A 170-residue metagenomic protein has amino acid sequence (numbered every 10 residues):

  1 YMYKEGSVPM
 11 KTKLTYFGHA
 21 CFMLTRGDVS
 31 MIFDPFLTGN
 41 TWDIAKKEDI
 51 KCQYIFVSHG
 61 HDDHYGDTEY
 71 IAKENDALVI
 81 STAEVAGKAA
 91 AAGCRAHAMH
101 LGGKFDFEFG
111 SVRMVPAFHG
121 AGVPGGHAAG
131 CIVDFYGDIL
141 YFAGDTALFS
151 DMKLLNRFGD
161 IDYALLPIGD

Functional and structural regions predicted by a protein language model:
M2-S30, L37-N40, D106-F109: Zn-dependent metallo-beta-lactamase
K13-Y16, M31-D34, S111-A117, I139-D145: Active-site-proximal beta-strand elements of phosphoester/diester hydrolases
T15-Y16, I32-D34, I55, L78-T82 (+1 more regions): Short, hydrophobic beta-strand segments that form beta-sheet elements in well-ordered domains
C21-H61, G66-K73, E84, G120-P124 (+1 more regions): Pre-active-site segment of Zn-dependent metallo-hydrolases
S81-D138: Metallo-beta-lactamase
H119-D170: Active-site-proximal loop/helix segments of hydrolase catalytic cores
